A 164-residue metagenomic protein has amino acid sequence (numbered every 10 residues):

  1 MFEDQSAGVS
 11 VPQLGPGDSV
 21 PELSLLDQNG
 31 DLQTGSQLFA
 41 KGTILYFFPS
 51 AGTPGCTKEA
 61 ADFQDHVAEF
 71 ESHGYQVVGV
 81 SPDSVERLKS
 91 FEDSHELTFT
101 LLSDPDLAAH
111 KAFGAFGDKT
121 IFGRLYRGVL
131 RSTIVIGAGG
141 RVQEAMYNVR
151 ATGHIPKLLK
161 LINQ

Functional and structural regions predicted by a protein language model:
M1-Q164: Chalcogenol-based redox active-site neighborhoods
